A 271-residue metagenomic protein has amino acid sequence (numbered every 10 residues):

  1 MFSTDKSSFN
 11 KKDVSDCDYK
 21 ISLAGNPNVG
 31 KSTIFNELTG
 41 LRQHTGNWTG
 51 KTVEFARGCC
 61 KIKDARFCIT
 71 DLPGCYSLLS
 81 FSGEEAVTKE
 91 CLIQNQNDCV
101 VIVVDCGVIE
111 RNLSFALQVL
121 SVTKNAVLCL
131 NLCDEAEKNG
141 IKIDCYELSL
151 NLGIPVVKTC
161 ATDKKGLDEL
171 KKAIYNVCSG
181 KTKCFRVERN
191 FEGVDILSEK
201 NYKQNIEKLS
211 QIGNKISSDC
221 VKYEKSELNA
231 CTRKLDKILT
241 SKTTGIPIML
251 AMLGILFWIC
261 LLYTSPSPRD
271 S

Functional and structural regions predicted by a protein language model:
F2-T70: Conserved G1/Walker A P-loop phosphate-binding module
C68-S80: Switch II (G3) loop of P-loop NTPases
C91-N95, C99-P155: Conserved C-terminal guanine-recognition region of P-loop GTPase G domains, centered on the G4
E137-C184: Canonical P-loop GTPase G-domain recognition
T182-I216: Short, non-transmembrane cytosolic segments of multipass membrane proteins
C220-T232: Short, membrane-interfacial amphipathic segments enriched in basic
M249-W258: Hydrophobic core segments of alpha-helical transmembrane domains in multi-pass membrane transport and ion-translocation
Y263-S271: Single conserved hydrophobic/aromatic residue that forms the stacking wall/gate of nucleotide- or nucleobase-binding
